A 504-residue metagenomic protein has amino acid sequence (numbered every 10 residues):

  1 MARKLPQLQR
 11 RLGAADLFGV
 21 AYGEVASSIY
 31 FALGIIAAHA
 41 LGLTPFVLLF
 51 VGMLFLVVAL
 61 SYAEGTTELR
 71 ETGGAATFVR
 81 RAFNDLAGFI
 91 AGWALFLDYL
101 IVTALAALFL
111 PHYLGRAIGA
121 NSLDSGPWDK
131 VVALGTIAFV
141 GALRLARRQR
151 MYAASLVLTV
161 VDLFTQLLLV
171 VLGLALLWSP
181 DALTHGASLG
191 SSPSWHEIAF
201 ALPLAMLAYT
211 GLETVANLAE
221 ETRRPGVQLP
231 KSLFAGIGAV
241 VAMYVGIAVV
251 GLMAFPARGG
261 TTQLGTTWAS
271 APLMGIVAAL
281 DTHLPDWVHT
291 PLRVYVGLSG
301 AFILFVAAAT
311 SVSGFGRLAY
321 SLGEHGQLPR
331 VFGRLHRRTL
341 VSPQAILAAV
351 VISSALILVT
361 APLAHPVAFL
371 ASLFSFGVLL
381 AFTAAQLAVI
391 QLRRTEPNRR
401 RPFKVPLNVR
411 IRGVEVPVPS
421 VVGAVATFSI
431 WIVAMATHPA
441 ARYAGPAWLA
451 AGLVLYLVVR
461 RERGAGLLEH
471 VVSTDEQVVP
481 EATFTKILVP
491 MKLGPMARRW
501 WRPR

Functional and structural regions predicted by a protein language model:
R3-Q7, D124, L156-R293: Helix-loop-helix junctions that connect adjacent transmembrane segments in multi-pass membrane transporters
Q9, Y30-V132, T136, A239 (+2 more regions): Extracellular loop-to-transmembrane helix junctions
F31-L33, E71, A94-P111, L204-T222 (+4 more regions): Membrane-helix boundary/coupling elements in multi-pass transport proteins
V47-V51, I118-R148, L169, A345-I352 (+1 more regions): Transmembrane alpha-helical segments of multi-pass small-molecule transport proteins
N84, R116-N121, S232-A309, L328-F369: TM-loop-TM module centered on a large, flexible mid-protein loop between adjacent transmembrane helices in multi-pass
W128-S179, S192-P193, L233-I237, L370-A384 (+1 more regions): Membrane-interface loop-to-helix entry segments
A154-V157, V331-P343, F382-A434: C-terminal membrane-solvent junction of multi-pass transporters and transport-like membrane proteins
A368-V378, R410-L467: A generic transmembrane alpha-helix motif of multi-pass inner-membrane proteins
